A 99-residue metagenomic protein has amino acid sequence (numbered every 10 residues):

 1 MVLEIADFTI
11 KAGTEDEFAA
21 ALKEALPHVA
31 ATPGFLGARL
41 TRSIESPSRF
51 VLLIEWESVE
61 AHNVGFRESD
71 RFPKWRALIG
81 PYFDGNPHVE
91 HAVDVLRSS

Functional and structural regions predicted by a protein language model:
M1-V2, E17, P33-F35: Short, flexible segments with low predicted structural confidence
V2-T9, R39-R67, A92: Short, well-ordered beta-strand segments in beta-rich or mixed alpha/beta enzyme and ligand-binding folds
T9-A21: Short, surface-exposed ligand-recognition loops at beta-strand->loop->(often short) alpha-helix junctions that present
D16, E60-H62, R97-S99: Residue-level signal for secondary-structure boundary sites
E24-L36, E55-V89: An amphipathic, aromatic/His-enriched active-site/gating alpha helix that lines ligand/cofactor pockets
R39-S48, R76-S99: Glycine-rich beta-strand-turn "strand-cap" elements at beta-sheet edges
